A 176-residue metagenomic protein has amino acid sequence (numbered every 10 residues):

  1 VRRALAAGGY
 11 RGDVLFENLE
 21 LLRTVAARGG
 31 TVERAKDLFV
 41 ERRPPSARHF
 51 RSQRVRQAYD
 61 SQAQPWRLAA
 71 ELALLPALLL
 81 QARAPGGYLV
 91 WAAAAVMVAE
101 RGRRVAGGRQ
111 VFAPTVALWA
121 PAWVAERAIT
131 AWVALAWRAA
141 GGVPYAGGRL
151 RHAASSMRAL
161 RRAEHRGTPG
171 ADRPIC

Functional and structural regions predicted by a protein language model:
V1-G8: Conserved nucleotide-sugar donor-binding and metal-coordinating catalytic region shared by glycosyltransferases
R2, R23, G141: Surface-exposed charge patches
Y10-L68, G148-S155: Catalytic donor/gating beta->alpha subdomain of glycosyltransferases that bind UDP-sugars
E71-G142: Membrane-embedded multi-pass helical conduit in multi-pass membrane proteins, especially envelope-biosynthetic
G142-G147, R151-A163: Hinge/cleft segment of the Venus flytrap/periplasmic-binding protein
S156-C176: Short, surface-exposed, low-complexity cationic segments
